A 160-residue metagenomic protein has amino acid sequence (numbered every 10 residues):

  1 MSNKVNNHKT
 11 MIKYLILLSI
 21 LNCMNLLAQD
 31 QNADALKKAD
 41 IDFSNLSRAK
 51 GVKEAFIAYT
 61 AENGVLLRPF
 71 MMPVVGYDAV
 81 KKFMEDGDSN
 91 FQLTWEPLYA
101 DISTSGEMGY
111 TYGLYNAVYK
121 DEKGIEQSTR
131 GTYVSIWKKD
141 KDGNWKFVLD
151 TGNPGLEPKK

Functional and structural regions predicted by a protein language model:
M1-A33: Bacterial Sec-dependent N-terminal signal peptides
Q31-K37, G51-T104, L114, I125-S128: A solvent-exposed, acidic/Ser-Thr-rich amphipathic alpha-helical stretch
K38, V118-D121: Long compositionally biased, domain-poor regions of proteins
S47-R48: Hydrophobic/aromatic side-chain positions at a characteristic register within alpha-helices of tetratricopeptide repeats
A100-G109, K138-N144: A short, structured loop/turn motif at beta-sheet edges
E107-A117: A short hydrophobic beta-strand element
D121-S128, E157-K160: A short acidic/glycine-rich loop-to-helix N-cap element
R130-G155: Short beta-strand edge/turn micro-motifs at domain boundaries
